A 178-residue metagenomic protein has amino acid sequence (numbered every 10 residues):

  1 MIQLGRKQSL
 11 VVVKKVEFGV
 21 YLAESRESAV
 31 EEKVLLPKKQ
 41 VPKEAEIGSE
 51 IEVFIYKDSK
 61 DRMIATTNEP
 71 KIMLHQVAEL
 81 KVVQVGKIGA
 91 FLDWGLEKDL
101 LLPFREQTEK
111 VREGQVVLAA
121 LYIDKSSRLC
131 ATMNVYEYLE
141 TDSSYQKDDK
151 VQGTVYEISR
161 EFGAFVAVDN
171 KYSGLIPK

Functional and structural regions predicted by a protein language model:
M1-K178: Single-stranded RNA-binding regions, centering on S1/OB-family and related RNA-binding modules
